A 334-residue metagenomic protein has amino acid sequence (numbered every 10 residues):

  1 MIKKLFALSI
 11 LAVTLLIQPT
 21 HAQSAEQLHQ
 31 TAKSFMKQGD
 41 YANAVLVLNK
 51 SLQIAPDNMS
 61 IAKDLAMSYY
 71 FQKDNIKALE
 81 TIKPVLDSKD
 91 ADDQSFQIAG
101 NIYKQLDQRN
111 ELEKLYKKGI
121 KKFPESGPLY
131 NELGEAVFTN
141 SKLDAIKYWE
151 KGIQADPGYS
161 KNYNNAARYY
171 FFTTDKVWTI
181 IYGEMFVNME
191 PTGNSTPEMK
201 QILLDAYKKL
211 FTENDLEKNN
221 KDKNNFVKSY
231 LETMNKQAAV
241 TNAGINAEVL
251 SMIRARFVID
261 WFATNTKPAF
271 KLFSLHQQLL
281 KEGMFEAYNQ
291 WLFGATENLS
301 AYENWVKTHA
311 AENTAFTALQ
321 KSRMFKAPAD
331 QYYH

Functional and structural regions predicted by a protein language model:
Q38, Q72, L106, T139-N140 (+1 more regions): Structural motif corresponding to the intra-repeat A-B loop/turn of tetratricopeptide repeats
K50-S51, P84-V85, K118-G119, K151-G152 (+1 more regions): Canonical positions in the second alpha-helix
I61, S95, L129, N162 (+1 more regions): TPR alpha-solenoid repeat register
D64-M67, Q97-I98, E132, N165 (+1 more regions): Canonical tetratricopeptide repeat
G158-H334: Eukaryotic alpha-helical solenoid repeat scaffolds
